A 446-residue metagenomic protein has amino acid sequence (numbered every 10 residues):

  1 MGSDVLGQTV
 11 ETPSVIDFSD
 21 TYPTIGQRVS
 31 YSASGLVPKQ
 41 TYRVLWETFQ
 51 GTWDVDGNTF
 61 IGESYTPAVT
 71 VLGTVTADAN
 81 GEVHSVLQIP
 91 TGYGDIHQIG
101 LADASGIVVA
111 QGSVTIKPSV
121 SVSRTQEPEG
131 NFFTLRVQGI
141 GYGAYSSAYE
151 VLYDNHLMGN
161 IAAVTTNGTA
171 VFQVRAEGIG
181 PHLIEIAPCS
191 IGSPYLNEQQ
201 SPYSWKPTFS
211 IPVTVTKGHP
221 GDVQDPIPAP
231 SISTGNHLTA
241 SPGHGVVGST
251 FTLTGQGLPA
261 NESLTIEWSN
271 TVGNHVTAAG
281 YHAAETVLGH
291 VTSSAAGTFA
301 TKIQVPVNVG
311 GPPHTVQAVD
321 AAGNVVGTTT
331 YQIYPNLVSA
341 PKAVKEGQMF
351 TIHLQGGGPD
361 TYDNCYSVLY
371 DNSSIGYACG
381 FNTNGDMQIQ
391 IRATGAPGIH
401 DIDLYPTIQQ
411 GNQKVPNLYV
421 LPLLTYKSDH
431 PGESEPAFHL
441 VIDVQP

Functional and structural regions predicted by a protein language model:
G2-P446: Extracytoplasmic/secretory-pathway segments with low complexity and glycosylation-like composition
